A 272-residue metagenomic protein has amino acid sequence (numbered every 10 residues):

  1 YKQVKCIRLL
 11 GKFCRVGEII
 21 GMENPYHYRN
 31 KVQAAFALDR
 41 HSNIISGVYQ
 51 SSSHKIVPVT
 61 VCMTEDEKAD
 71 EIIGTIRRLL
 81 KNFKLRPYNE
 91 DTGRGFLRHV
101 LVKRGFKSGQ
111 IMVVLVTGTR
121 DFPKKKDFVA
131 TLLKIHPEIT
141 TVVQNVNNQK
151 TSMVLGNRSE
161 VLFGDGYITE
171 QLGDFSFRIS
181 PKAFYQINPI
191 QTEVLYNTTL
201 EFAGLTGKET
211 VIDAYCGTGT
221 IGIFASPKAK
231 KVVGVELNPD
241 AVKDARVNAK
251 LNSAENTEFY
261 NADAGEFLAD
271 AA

Functional and structural regions predicted by a protein language model:
Y1-E160, L172, N197, E201-K208: SAM-dependent transferase fold signal centered on methyltransferase-like domains, encompassing both Class I
K124-A272: Rossmann-like S-adenosyl-L-methionine
